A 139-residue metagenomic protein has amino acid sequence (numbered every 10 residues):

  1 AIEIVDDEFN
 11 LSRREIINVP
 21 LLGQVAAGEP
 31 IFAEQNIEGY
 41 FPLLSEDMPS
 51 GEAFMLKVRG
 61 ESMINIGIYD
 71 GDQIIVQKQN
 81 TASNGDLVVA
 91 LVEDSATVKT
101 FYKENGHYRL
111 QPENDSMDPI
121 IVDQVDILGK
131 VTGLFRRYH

Functional and structural regions predicted by a protein language model:
A1-N65, K103, H107, R136-H139: Short, positionally conserved secondary-structure boundary motifs
I66-H139: C-terminal regulatory/effector modules of DNA-binding transcriptional regulators
